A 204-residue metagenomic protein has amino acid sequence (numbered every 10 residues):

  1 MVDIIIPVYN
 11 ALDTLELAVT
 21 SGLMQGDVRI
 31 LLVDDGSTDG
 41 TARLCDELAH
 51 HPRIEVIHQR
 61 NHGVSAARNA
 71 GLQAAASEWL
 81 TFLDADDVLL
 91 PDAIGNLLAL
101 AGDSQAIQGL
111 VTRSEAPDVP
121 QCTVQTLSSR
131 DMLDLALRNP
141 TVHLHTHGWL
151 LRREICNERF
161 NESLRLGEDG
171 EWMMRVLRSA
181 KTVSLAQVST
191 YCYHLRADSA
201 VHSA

Functional and structural regions predicted by a protein language model:
D13-L17, D39-L48, V88, D92-I94: Acidic helix N-cap motif at the loop->helix transition within catalytic regions of sugar-transfer enzymes
T20-R29: Short, acidic, metal-binding catalytic loop of nucleotide-sugar glycosyltransferases
S21, D34-R43, H62: A conserved acidic beta->alpha catalytic loop
V28-G36, E55-R60, A85: Short beta-strand/loop segment that forms part of the nucleotide-sugar
Q59-A75: Glycine-rich, basic loop-to-helix element that forms the pyrophosphate-binding segment of sugar-nucleotide handling
L80: Short aromatic/hydrophobic "clamp" motif used to bind/position activated sugar donors
D92-Q121: Conserved donor NDP-sugar-binding/catalytic core segment of glycosyltransferases
M132-A204: Conserved nucleotide-sugar donor-binding catalytic segment
